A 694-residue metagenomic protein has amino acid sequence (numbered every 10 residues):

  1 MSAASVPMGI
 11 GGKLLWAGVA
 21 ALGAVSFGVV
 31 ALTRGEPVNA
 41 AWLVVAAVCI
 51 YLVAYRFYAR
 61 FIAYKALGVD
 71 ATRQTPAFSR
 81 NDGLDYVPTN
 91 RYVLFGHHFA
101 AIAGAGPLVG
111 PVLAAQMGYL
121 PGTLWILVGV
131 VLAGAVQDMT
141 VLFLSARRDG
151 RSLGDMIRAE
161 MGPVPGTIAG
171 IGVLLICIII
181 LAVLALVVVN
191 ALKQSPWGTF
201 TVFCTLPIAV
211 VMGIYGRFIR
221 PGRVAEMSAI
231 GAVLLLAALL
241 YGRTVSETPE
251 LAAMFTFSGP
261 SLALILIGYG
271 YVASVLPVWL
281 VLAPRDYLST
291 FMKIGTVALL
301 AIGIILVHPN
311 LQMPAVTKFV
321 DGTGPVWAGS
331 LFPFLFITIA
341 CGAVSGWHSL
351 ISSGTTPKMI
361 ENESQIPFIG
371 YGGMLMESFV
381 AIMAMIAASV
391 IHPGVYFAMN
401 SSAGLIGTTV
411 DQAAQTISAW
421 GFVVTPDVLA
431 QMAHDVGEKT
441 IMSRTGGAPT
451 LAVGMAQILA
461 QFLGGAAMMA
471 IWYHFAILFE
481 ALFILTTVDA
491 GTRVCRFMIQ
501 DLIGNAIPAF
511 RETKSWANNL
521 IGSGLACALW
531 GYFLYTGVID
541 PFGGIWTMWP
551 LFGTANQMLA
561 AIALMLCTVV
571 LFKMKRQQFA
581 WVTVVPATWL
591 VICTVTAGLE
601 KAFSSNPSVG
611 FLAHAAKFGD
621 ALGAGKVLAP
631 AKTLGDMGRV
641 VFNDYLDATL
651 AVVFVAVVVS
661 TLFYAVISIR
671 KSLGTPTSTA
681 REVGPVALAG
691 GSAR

Functional and structural regions predicted by a protein language model:
S2-A3, A59-V87, L113, T123 (+7 more regions): Flexible loop linkers connecting adjacent transmembrane helices in multi-pass alpha-helical membrane transporters
S2-L22, V53-P107, T290, S330 (+2 more regions): Membrane-interface "cap" regions at the ends of multi-pass membrane proteins
A24-P37, P107-L108, L120, I178-Q194 (+12 more regions): Transmembrane helix-loop junctions in multi-pass membrane proteins
G28-R34, N39, D85-R148, A159-P163 (+7 more regions): Membrane-interface helix-loop-helix modules in multi-pass membrane proteins
P37-R56, A114-S145, G154, W197-A209 (+4 more regions): Extracellular loop-to-transmembrane helix junctions
A41-V48, V53, A59-A66, G172 (+8 more regions): Membrane-interface loop-to-helix entry segments
E160-I178, G370-F379, T445-G447, A466-A476 (+4 more regions): Loop-to-transmembrane helix boundary motifs in multi-pass membrane proteins
I304-V320, L375-G454, A490, Y535-D540: Extracellular/periplasmic helix-exit of transmembrane alpha-helices
